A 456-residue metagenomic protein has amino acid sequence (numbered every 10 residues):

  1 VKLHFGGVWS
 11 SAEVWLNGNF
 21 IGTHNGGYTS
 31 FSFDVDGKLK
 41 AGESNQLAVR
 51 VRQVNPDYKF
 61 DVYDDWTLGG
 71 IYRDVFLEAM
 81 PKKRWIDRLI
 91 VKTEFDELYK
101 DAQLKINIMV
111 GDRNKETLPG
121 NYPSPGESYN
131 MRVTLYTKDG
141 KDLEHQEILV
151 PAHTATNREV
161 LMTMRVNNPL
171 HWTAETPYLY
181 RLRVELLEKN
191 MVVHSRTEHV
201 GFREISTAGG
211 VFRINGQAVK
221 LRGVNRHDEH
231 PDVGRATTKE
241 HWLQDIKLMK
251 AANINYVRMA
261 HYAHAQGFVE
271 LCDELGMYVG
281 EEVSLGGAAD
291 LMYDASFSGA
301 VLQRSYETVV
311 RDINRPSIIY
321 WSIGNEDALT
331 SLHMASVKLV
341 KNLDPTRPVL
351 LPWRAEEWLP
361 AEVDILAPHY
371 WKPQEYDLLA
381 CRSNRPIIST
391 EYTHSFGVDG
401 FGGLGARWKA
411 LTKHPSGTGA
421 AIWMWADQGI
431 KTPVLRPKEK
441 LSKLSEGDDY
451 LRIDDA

Functional and structural regions predicted by a protein language model:
V1-D87, R113, K138, Q266 (+1 more regions): Accessory beta-strand-rich segments of carbohydrate-active enzymes
V1-N17, G22-N25, E78, K82-E97 (+3 more regions): Active-site-adjacent substrate/metal-binding segments within catalytic domains of carbohydrate-active enzymes
L16, D101-P151, V160, L182: Beta-strand-rich binding/interaction modules
T29-F33, T156-M164: Short strand-edge motifs at loop-to-beta-strand transitions and within beta-strands of extracellular beta-rich domains
L39-S44, T117-S124, R165-L179: Short glycine/proline/serine/threonine-rich loop/turn segments at secondary-structure transition edges
T67-G70, K83, I319-W321, K338-K341 (+1 more regions): Substrate-binding clefts and catalytic carboxylate motifs of secreted carbohydrate-active enzymes
A288, N325, K341-W358, G419-M424: Aromatic-lined carbohydrate-recognition surfaces of secreted/lumenal glycan-active proteins
L329-S331, A335-V340, W353-R382, Q428-P437: Substrate-binding cleft/loops of secretory-pathway carbohydrate-active enzymes
